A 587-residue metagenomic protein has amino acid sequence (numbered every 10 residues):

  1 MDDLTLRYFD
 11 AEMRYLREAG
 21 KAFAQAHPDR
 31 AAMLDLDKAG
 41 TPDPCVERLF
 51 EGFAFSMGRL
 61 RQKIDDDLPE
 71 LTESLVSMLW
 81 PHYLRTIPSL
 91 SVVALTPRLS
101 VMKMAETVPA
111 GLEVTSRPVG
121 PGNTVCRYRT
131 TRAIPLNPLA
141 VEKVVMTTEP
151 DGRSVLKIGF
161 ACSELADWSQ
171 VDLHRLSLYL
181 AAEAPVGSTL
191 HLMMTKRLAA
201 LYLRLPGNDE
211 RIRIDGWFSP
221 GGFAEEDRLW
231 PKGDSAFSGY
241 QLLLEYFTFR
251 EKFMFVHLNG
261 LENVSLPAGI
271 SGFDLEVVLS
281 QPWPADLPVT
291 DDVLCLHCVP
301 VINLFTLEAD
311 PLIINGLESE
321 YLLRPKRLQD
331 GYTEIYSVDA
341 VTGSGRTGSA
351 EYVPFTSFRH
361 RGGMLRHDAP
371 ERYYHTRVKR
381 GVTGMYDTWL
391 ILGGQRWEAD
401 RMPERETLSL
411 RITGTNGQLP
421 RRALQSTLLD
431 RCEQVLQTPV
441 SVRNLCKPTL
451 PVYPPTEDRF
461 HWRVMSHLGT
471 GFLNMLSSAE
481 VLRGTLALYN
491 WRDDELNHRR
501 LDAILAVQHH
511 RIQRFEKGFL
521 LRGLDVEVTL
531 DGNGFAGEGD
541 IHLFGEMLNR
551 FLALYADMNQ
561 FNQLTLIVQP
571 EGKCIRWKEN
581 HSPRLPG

Functional and structural regions predicted by a protein language model:
M1, R7-A11, Y15, H27 (+12 more regions): Short linear motifs embedded in intrinsically disordered, proline/glycine-rich low-complexity segments
M1-G207, D215, S219-P220: Extended assembly-interface regions of large multimeric machines
M1-R30, L34, W217, E226-L266 (+3 more regions): Mixed-charge (acidic/basic) macromolecular-recognition segments
D29, G345-G587: C-terminal domain/tail detector
C45, L49, F53, L75 (+6 more regions): Short, Φ-rich (hydrophobic/aromatic) sequence segments
M57-I64, H82, K143-R153, G159-L173 (+3 more regions): Extracellular ectodomain segments of secreted/surface proteins
S89-S91, G152-L156, D172-H174, R197 (+3 more regions): Residues at beta-strand starts and edge strands
S163-A369: Short, low-complexity Pro/Thr/Gly
